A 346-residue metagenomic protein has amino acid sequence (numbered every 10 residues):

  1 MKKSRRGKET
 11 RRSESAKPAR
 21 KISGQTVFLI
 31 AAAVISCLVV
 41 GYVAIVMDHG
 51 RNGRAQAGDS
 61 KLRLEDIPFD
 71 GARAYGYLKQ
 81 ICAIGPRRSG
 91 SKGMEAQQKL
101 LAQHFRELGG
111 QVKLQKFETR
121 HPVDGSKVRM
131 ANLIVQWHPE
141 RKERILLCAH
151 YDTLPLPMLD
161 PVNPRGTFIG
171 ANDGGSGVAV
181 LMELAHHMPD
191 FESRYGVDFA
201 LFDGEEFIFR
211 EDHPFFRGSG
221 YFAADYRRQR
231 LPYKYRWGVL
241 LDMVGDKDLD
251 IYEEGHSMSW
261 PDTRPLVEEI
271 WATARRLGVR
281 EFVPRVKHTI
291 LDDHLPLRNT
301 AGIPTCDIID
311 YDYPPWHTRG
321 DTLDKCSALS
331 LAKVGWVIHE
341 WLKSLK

Functional and structural regions predicted by a protein language model:
M1-Q25: N-terminal Lys/Arg-rich, disordered targeting/topogenic segments
L29-Y42: Hydrophobic membrane-insertion alpha-helices, especially the h-region of bacterial N-terminal signal peptides
M47-P68: Ser/Thr/Pro/Gly-rich low-complexity linker/stalk segments immediately outside membranes or between
K61-P68, A83-E95, R120-D124, P164-G174 (+5 more regions): Second-shell loop/turn segments in exported
R73-Q80, A96, L100-E107, V112 (+10 more regions): Extracytoplasmic/secreted proteins, especially bacterial periplasmic and envelope-associated proteins
G76-E140: A non-catalytic alpha/beta surface segment that caps or lines the substrate-entry region of metallo-dependent hydrolase
K116, R120, W237, V244-K346: Active-site-adjacent substrate-binding region of metalloamidase/peptidase-like peptide-processing proteins
R165-D262, D293-H294: Acidic/histidine-rich catalytic neighborhood of metal-dependent amide-processing enzymes
